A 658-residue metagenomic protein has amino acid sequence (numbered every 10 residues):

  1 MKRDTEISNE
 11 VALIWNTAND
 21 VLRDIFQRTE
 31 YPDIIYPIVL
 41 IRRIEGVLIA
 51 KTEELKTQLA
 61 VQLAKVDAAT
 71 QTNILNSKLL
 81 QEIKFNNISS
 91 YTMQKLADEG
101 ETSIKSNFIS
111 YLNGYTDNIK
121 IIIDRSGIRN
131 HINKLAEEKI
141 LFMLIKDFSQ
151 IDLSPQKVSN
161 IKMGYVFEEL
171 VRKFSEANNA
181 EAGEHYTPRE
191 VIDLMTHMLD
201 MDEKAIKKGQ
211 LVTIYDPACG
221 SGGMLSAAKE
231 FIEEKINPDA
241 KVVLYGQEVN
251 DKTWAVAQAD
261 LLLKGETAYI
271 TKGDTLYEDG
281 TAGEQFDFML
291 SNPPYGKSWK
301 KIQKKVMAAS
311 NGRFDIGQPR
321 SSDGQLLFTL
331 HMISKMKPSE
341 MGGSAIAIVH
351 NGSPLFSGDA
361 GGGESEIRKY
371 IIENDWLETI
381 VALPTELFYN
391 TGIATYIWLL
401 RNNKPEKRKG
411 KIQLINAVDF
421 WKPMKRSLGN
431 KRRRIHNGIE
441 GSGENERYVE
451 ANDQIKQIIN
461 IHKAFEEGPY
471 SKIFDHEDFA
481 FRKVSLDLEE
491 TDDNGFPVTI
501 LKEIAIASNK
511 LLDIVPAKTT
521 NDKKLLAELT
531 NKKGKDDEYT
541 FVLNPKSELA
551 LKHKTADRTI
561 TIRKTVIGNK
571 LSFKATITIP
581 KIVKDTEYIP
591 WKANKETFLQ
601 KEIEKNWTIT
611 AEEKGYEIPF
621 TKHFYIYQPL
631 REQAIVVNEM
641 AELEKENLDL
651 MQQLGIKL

Functional and structural regions predicted by a protein language model:
M1-E203, Y269-G280, A382-T385, K409-N416 (+1 more regions): Non-catalytic, mostly N-terminal accessory regions of nucleic-acid modification and defense proteins
I25, K300-D323, G352-G362, P384-N390 (+5 more regions): Short, contiguous acidic/charged loop-to-helix segments that flank catalytic cores in large enzymes
R28, K208, A282-G283, T391-I393: Short glycine/proline-enriched turns and hinge-like loops at secondary-structure junctions
E30-R43, M195, Q318-L400: Conserved Class I SAM-dependent methyltransferase catalytic core
L48, I232-I236, M336: Active-site catalytic pocket residues across diverse enzymes, especially alpha/beta-hydrolases
E181-S291, Y295-M307, R313, L326 (+6 more regions): Conserved S-adenosyl-L-methionine
S226, A255, S291-P293, L326-L330 (+12 more regions): Feature representing long, continuous alpha-helical segments
Y389-K502, I506-N509: Flexible, glycine-/basic-rich loop-and-beta segments that form/coincide with the SAM-dependent methyltransferase
